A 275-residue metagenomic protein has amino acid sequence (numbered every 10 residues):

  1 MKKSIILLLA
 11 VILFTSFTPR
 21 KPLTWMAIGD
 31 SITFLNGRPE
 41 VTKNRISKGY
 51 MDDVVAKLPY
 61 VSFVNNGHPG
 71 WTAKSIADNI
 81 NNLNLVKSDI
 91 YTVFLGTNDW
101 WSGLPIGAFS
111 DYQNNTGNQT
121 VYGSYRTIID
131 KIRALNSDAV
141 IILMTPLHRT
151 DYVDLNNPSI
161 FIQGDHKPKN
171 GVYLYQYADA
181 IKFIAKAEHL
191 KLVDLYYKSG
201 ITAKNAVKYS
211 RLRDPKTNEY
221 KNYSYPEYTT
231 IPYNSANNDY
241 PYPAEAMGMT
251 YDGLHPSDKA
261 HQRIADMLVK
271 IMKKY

Functional and structural regions predicted by a protein language model:
M1-S4, A139: Positively charged n-region of N-terminal signal peptides that target proteins for export
S4-L13: Sec-dependent N-terminal signal peptides
S16-G67, N79-K87: Serine-esterase "nucleophile elbow" of acetyl-processing enzymes
R20-K21, D53, K57, A77-Y275: Alpha-helical cap/lid subdomain in secreted, periplasmic, or secretory-pathway luminal O-acyl-processing enzymes
F34, V41, T72, T150 (+1 more regions): Flexible, glycine-rich phosphate/dinucleotide-binding loops and adjacent beta-alpha linkers at cofactor/substrate
N36-G37, K74, S102: Short N-terminal helix/helix-N-cap motif within the alpha/beta-hydrolase-1
N66-G70, L147: Short, solvent-exposed turn/loop segments enriched in Gly/Ser/Thr/Pro and often Arg
